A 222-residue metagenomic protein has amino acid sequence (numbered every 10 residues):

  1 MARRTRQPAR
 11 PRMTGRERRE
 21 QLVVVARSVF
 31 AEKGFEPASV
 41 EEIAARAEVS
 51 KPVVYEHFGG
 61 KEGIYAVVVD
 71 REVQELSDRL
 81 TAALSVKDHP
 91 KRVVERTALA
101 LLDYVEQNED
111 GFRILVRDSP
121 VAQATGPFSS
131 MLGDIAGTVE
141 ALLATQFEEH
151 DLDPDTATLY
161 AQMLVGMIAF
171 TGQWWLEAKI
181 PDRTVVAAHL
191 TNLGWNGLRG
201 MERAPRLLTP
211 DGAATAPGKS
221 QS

Functional and structural regions predicted by a protein language model:
M1-E17, P154, E202-S222: N-terminal intrinsically disordered/low-complexity leader segments
R18-A26, I43, V68-L76, L80 (+1 more regions): Generic hydrophobic, amphipathic alpha-helix propensity
Q21, V25, V29-G63, V67: Helix-turn-helix
E32-E36, K87, N108, H150: Short coil/turn segments at alpha/beta junctions that flank glycine-rich nucleotide-binding fingerprints
G63-E72, L115, M131: Alpha-helical DNA-contacting segments of helix-turn-helix folds
V67, T81-E109, A161-L164, A187: Hydrophobic alpha-helical connector segments
Q74-S77, A124-E148, T158-M163, V185-A188 (+1 more regions): Amphipathic alpha-helical packing segments from all-alpha helical-bundle domains
Y104-G126, E140-A144, F170-E177, L207: Amphipathic alpha-helical segments used for helix-helix packing
